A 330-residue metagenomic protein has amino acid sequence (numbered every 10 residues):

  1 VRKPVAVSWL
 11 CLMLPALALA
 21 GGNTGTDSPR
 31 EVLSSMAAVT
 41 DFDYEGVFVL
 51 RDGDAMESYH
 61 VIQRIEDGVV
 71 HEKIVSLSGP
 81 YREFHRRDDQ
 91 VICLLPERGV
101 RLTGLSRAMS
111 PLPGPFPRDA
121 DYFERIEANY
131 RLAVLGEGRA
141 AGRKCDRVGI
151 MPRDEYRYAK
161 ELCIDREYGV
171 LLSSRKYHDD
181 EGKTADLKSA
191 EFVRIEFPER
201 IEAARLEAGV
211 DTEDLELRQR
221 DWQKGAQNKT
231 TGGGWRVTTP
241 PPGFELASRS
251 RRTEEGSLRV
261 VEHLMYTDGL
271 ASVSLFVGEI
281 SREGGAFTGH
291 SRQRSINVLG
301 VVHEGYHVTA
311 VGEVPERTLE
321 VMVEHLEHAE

Functional and structural regions predicted by a protein language model:
V1-W9: Bacterial N-terminal signal peptides that target proteins for export
C11-V70, G79, R125-A133, E137-R139 (+1 more regions): N-terminal leader/targeting segments and the immediate start of mature chains
D41-V47, G68-K73, G142-G149, V170-S173 (+2 more regions): Short, hydrophobic/aromatic-rich segments at coil-to-beta transitions
M56-H60, G79, Y156-K160, L172 (+3 more regions): Short, surface-exposed coil-to-beta transition loops
E57, I62-F116, S173-E199, V301: An acidic-aromatic
L112-Y156: Short N-terminal edge-element motif at the start of the domain
E137-E213: Gly/Pro-enriched, hydrophobic low-complexity segments that function as extracytoplasmic propeptides/linkers
L215-E304, E316-R317: Short, solvent-exposed recognition patches
